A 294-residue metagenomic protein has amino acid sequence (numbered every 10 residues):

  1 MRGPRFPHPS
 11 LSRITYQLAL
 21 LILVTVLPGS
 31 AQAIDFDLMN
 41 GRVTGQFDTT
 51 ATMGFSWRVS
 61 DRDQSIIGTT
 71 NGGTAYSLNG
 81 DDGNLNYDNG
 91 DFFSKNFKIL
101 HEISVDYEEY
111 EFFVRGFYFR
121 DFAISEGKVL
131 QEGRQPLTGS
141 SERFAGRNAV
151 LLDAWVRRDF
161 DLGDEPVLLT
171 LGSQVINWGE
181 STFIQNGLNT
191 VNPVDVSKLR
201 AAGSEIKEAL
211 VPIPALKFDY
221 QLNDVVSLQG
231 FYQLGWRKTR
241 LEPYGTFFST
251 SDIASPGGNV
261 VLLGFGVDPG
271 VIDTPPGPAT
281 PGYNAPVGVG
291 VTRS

Functional and structural regions predicted by a protein language model:
M1-R13: N-terminal secretory signal peptides that target proteins for export/translocation
Y16-P28: Bacterial N-terminal signal peptides
L27-D35: Sec/Tat signal peptide C-region and signal peptidase I cleavage site
D37, T50, L100-D106, R157-D159 (+2 more regions): Transmembrane beta-barrel domains of outer membrane proteins
L38-N79, Y87, F112-G116: Transmembrane beta-strand segments of Gram-negative outer membrane beta-barrel proteins
V43, N79-G83, F93-I99, R147-L152 (+2 more regions): Residues that define the transmembrane beta-barrel architecture of outer-membrane proteins
S65-L85, P243, F247, A254-G288: Flexible glycine-rich, low-complexity coil/linker segments exposed to the extracellular/periplasmic environment
D106-G257: Outer membrane beta-barrel
